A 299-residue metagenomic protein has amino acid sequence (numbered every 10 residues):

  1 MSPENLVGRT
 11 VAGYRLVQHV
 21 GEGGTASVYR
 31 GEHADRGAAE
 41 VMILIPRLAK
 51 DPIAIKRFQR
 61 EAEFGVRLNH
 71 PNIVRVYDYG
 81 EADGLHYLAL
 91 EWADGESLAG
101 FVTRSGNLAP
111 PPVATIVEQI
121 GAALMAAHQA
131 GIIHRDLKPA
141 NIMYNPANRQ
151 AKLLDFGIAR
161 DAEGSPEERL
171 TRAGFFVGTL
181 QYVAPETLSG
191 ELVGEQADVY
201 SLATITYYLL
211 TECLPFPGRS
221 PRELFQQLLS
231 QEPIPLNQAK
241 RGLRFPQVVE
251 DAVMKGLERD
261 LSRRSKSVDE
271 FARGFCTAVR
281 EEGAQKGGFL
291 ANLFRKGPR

Functional and structural regions predicted by a protein language model:
V17-G23, V28: Protein kinase glycine-rich loop
I45-R67: AlphaC helix of the eukaryotic protein kinase fold
P52, P146-P185, S189: Activation segment of protein kinases
Y79: Activation-segment/catalytic-loop signature of the eukaryotic protein kinase fold
D83-S97, F101: Conserved short submotifs of the Hanks-type protein kinase catalytic core that shape the nucleotide-binding pocket
I116-V117: Activation segment signature within eukaryotic-like protein kinase domains
A122-I132: Protein kinase catalytic-loop region centered on the HRD/HxD motif
Q181-A284: C-terminal lobe helix-coil module of Hanks-type protein kinase domains
